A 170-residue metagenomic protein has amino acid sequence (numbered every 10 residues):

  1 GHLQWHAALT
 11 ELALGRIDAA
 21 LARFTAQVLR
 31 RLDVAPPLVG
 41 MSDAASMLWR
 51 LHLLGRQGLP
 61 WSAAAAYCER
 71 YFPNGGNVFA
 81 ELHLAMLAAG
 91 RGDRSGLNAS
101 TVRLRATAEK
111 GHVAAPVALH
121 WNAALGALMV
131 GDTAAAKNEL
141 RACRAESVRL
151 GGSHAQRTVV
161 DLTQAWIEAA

Functional and structural regions predicted by a protein language model:
L9-A170: Helix-coil-helix junctions within alpha-helical repeat/solenoid scaffolds
